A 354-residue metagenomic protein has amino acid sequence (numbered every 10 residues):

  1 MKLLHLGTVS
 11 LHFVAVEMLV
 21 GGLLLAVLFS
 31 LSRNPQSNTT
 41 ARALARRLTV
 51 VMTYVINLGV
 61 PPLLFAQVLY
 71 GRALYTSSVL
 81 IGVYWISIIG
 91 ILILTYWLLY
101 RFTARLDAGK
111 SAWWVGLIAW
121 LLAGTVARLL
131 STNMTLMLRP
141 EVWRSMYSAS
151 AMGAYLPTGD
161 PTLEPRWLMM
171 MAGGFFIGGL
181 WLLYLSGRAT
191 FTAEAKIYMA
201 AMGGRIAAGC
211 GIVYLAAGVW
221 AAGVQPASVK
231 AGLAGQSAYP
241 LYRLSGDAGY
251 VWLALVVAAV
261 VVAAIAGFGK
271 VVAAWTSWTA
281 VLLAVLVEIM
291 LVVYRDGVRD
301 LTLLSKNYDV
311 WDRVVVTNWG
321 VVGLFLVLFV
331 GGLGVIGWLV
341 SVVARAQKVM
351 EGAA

Functional and structural regions predicted by a protein language model:
M1-M52: N-terminal signal-anchor module of multipass membrane proteins
M1-V9, Q36-T40, L64-V83, L136-R166 (+2 more regions): Membrane-interface interhelical loops and short amphipathic "cap" helices that link adjacent transmembrane segments
H5-T8, N38-V50, R105-V126, I197-A208 (+1 more regions): Alpha-helical transmembrane segments and their helix-start/interface "positive-inside/aromatic belt" motifs in integral
A15-V27, I86-R101, L168-L185, G249-I265 (+1 more regions): Hydrophobic cores of alpha-helical transmembrane segments in multi-pass inner/ER membrane proteins, independent
V50-A119, A216-A258, G323: Membrane-interface helix-loop-helix modules in multi-pass inner-membrane proteins
R101-R105, F268-G269, V335-A353: Membrane-interface capping segments at transmembrane-helix boundaries
L121-L129, C210-V219, A280-Y294: Aromatic-anchored segments of alpha-helical transmembrane domains
A151-M202: Loop-centered beta-sheet repeat module
